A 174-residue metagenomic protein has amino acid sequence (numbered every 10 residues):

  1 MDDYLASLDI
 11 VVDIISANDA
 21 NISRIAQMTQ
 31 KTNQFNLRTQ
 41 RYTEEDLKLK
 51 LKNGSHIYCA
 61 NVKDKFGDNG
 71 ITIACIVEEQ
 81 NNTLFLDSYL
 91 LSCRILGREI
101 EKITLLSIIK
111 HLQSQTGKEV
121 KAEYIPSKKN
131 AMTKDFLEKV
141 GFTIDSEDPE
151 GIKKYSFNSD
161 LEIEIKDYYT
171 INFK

Functional and structural regions predicted by a protein language model:
M1-N18: Conserved N-terminal entry element of GNAT/NAT acetyltransferase domains
Y4-L8, M28-K31, F85, S114-K118: Short acidic (Asp/Glu) and glycine-rich catalytic loops that position anionic groups and cofactors
D13, A17-R94: A conserved beta-strand-loop-helix scaffold within acyl/acetyltransferase catalytic domains
M28-T29, C75, E138, D160-E162: Short, surface-exposed amphipathic charged segments that create phosphate/polyanion-binding patches used for binding
D46-L47, S127, K154-S156: A glycine-rich phosphate-binding loop feature that marks nucleotide/adenosyl-phosphate handling sites
K65, I71-D148: Acyl-donor binding region in acyl/amide transferases
E150-K174: C-terminal "cap" of GNAT-fold acetyltransferases
